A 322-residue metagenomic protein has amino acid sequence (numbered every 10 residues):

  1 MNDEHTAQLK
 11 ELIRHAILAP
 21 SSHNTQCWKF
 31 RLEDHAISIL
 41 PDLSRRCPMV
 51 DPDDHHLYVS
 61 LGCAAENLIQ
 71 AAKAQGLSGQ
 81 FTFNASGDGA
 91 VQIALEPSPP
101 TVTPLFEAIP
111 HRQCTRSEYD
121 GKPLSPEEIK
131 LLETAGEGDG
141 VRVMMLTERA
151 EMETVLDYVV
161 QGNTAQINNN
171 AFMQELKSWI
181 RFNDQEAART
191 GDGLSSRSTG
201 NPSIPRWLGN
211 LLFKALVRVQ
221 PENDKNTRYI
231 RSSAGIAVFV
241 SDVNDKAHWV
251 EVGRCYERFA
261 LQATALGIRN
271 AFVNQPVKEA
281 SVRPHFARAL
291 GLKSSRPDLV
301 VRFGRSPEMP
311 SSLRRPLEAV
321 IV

Functional and structural regions predicted by a protein language model:
M1-V322: Acidic, surface-exposed loops and disordered segments
